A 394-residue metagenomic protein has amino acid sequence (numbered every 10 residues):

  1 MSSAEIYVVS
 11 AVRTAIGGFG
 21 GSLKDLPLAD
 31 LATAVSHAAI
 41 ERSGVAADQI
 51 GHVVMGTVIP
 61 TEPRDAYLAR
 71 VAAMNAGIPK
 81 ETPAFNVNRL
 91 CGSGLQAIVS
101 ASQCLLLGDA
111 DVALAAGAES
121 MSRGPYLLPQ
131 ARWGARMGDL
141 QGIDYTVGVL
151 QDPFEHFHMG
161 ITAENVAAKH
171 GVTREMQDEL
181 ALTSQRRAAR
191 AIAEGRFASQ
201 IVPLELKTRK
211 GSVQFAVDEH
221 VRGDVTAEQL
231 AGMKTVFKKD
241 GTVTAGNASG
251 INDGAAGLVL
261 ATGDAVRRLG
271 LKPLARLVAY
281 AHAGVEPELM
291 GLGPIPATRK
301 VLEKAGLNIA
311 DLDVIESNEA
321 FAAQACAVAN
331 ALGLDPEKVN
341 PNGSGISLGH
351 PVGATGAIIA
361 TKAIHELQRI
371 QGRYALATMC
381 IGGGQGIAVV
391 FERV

Functional and structural regions predicted by a protein language model:
M1-L26, A38, V225-L292, P296 (+4 more regions): Condensing-enzyme catalytic core mediating Claisen C-C bond formation in acyl metabolism
M1-V58, E62-A72, A76, P83 (+5 more regions): Conserved active-site "lid/cap" helical segment
V12-T14, D25-A29, A34, M176-R268 (+2 more regions): N-terminal extracellular/periplasmic Venus flytrap/periplasmic-binding protein-like
T57-V112, P153-H158, D224-G250, A331-I358 (+2 more regions): Conserved catalytic cysteine-centered active-site region of acyl-thioester-dependent Claisen-condensing enzymes
N88-E119, A167-R196, G257-D264, A329 (+2 more regions): Active-site-proximal alpha-helical scaffold in enzymes
V112-V166: Flexible glycine-/small-residue-enriched beta->alpha junction loops that bind anionic phosphate/pyrophosphate groups
I161-E164, F197-Q200, L204-T208, V278-S347: Active-site pocket-lining segment
